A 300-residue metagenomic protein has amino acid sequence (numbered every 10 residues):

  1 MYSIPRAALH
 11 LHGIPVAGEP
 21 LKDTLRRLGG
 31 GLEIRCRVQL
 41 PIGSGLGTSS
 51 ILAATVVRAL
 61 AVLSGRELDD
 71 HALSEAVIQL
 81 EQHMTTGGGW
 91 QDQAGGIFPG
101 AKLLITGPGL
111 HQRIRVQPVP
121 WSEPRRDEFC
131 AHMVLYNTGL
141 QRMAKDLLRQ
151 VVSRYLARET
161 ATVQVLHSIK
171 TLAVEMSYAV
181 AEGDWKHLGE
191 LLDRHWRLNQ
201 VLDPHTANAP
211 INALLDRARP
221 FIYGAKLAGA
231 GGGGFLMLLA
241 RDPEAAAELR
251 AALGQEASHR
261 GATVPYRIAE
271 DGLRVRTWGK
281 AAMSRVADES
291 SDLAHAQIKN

Functional and structural regions predicted by a protein language model:
M1-A76, A218: Anion-binding (especially nucleotide phosphate/pyrophosphate-binding) glycine-rich loop and adjoining beta-alpha core
M1-R26, E75-T85, Q93-K226, M237-N300: C-terminal nucleotide
G29-G31, G229-G234: Short Gly/Ser/Thr- and Asp/Glu-enriched loop/turn motifs at secondary-structure junctions
G45, F235-M237: Short aromatic/hydrophobic contact patches that present stacked aromatics for nucleic-acid/ligand binding
L46-T48, A225-A230: Short glycine/threonine-rich catalytic loop with a Thr-x-Gly-x-Asp
T85-G88, G231: Glycine-rich phosphate/pyrophosphate-binding beta-alpha loops
